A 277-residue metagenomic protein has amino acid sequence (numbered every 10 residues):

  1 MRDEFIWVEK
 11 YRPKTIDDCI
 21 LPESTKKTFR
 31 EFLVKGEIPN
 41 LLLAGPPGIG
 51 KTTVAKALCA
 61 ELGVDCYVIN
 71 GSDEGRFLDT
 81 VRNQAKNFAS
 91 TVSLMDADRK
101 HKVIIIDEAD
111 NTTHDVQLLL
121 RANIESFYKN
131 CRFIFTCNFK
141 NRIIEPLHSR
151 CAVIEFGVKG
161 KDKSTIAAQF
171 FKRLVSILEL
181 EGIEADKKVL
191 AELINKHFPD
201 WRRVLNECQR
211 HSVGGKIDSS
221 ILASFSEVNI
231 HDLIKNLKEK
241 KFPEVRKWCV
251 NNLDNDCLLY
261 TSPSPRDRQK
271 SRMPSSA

Functional and structural regions predicted by a protein language model:
M1-K161, Q169, Q209: P-loop/Walker A NTP-binding region and its immediately flanking N-terminal helices in P-loop NTPase folds
D162-K187: Conserved small helical "lid"/interfacial subdomain of P-loop NTPases
A191-K196, R202-V213: C-terminal helical "lid" of AAA+/P-loop NTPase domains
W201-R203, K216-L222, L258-L259: C-terminal helical "lid" subdomain and adjoining coupling/linker elements of P-loop NTPases
V204, E244-V245: Solenoid-repeat scaffolds in large eukaryotic assemblies
S212-D232: Conserved C-terminal helix/linker of AAA+ ATPases
Y260-Q269: Conserved small/polar residues in nucleotide/adenosyl-binding loops
R272-A277: Hydrophobic alpha-helical segments, chiefly the membrane-spanning helices and signal/signal-anchor peptides
